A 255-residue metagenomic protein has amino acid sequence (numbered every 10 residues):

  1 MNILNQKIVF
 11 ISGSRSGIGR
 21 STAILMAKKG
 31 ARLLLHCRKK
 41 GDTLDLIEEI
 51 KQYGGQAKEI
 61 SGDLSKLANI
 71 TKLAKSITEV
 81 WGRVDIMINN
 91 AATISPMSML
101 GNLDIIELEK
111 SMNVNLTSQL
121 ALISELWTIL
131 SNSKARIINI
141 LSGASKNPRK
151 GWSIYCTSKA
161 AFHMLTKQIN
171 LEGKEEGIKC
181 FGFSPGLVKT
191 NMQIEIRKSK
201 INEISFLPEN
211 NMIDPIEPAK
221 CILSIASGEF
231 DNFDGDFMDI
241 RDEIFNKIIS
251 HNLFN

Functional and structural regions predicted by a protein language model:
R15-S16: Conserved glycine-rich cofactor-binding loop
A31-D45: Conserved glycine-rich Rossmann-like NAD(P)H-binding loop of the short-chain dehydrogenase/reductase
T71, K75, I94-E109, G151-I154: Conserved mid-core segment of classical short-chain dehydrogenase/reductases
G101-L120, I138, F162: Catalytic Tyr-X3-Lys loop
I123, S158: Active-site helix of classical SDR
S142: Residue(s) in the substrate-gating loop at a strand-loop-helix junction that position the organic substrate next
N147, Q168-I178: Active-site-adjacent segment of SDR/Rossmann-fold oxidoreductases
G182-F183, S199-H251: C-terminal helical subdomain
